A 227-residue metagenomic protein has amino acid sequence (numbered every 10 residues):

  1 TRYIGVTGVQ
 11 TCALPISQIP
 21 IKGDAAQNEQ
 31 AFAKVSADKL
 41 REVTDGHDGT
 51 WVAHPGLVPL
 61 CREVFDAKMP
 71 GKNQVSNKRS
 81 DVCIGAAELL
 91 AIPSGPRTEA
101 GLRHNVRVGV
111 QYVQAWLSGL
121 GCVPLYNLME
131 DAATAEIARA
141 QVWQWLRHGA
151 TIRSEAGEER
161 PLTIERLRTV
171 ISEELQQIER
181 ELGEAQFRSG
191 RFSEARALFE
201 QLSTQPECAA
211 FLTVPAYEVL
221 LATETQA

Functional and structural regions predicted by a protein language model:
T1-C12: Single conserved hydrophobic/aromatic residue that forms the stacking wall/gate of nucleotide- or nucleobase-binding
R2, V35-D48, P55-P93: Catalytic or ion-translocation cores adjacent to nucleophile or general acid/base/metal-coordination motifs in diverse
T11-P15, G49-A53, T213: Hydrophobic faces of well-ordered beta-strands that scaffold small-molecule active sites in alpha/beta enzyme cores
C12, K39, V82-N127, Q141 (+1 more regions): Active-site loops and adjacent core secondary-structure elements that bind or stabilize anionic groups
P15-P20, P55-L57, A216-Y217: Active-site-proximal loop/turn and secondary-structure-junction residues that shape catalytic pockets, frequently
P20-A33: Active-site mouth loops of central-metabolism enzymes
W116-G119, I137, L146-I152, R160 (+3 more regions): Helix-rich terminal scaffold detector
I164-A227: C-terminal amphipathic alpha-helical interaction region
